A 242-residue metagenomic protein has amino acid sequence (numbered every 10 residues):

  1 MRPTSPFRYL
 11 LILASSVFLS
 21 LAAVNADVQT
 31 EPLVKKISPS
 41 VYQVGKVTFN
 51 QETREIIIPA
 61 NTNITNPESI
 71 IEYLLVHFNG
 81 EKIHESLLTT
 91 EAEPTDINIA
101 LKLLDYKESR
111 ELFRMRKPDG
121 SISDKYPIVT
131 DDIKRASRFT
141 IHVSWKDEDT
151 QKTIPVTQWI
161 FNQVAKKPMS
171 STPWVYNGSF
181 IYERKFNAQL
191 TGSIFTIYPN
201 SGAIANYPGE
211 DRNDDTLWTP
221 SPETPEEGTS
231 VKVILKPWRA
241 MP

Functional and structural regions predicted by a protein language model:
R2-L11: Bacterial N-terminal signal peptides that target proteins for export
L10-S20: Bacterial N-terminal signal peptides
S20-L33: Bacterial Sec-dependent signal peptides at the C-terminal "C-region" and cleavage site
T30-P242: Long, low-hydrophobicity ectodomains and other hydrophilic envelope-associated domains
